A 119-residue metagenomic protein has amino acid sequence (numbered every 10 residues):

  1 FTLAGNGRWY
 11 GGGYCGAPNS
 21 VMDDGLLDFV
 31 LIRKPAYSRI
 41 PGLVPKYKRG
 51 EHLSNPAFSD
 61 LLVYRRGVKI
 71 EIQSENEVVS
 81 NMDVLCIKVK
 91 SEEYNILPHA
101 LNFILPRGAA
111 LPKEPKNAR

Functional and structural regions predicted by a protein language model:
F1-R119: Long C-terminal subdomains/extensions of small-metabolite kinases
